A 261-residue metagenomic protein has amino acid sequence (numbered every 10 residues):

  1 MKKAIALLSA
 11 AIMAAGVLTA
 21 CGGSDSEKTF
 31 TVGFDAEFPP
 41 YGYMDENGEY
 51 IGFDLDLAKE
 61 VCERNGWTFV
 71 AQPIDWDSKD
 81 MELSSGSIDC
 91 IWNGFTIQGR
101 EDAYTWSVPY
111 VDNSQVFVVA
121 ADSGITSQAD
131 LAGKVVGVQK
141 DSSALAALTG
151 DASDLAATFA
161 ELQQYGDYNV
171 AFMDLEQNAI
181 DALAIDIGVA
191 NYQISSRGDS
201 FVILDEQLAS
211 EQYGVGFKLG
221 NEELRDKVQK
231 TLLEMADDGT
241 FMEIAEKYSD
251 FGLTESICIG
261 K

Functional and structural regions predicted by a protein language model:
G16-A20: C-terminal motif of bacterial Sec signal peptides marking the signal peptidase cleavage site
G23, T68, S143-Q163, D199-L204 (+1 more regions): Ligand-binding clefts/hinges and TM-proximal coupling segments of bilobed small-molecule sensing domains
A36, D112-V119, I187, N191 (+2 more regions): Periplasmic-binding protein-like
A36-P39, Y50-E63, F95, V116-N169 (+2 more regions): Bilobed "Venus flytrap"/periplasmic-binding protein-like clamshell domains and structurally analogous long
L55, V70-E82, L162-Q177, E211: Short helix-initiation/N-cap motifs at beta->coil->alpha
L55-R64, I125, A129, K134-V135 (+2 more regions): Extended ligand-binding regions for polar small-molecule ligands
K59, E63, T68-D130: Acidic, polar ligand-binding/catalytic clefts
S78, G94-A103, A147-G150, D174-Q177 (+1 more regions): A ligand-binding cleft/hinge motif common to bilobed small-molecule-binding domains
